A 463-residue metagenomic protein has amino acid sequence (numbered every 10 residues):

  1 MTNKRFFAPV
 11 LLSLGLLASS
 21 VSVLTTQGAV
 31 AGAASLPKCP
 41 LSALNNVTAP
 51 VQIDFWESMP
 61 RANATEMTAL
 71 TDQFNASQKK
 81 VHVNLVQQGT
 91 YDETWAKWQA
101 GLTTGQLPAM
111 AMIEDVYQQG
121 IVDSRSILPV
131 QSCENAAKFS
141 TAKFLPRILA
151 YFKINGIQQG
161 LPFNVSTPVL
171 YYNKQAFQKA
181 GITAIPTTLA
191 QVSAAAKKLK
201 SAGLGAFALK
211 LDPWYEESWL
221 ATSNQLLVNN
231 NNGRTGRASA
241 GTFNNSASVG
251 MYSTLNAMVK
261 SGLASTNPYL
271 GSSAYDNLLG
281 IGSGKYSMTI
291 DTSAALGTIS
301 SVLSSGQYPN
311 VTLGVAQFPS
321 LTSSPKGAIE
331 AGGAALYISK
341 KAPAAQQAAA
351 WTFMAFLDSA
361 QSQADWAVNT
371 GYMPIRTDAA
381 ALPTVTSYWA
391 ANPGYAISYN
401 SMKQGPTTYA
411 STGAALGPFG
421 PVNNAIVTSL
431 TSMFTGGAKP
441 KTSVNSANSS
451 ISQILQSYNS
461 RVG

Functional and structural regions predicted by a protein language model:
K38-N45, D115-P168, S193, W219-T222 (+2 more regions): Hinge/lid segment of periplasmic solute-binding proteins
A43-N46, Q131-F144, L227-G250, L303-Y308 (+3 more regions): Short, solvent-exposed loop/beta-turn-alpha elements that line the ligand-binding surface or hinge of extracytoplasmic
Q73-F144, Q178-A180, A184-T187, L279-I281 (+3 more regions): Extracytoplasmic "Venus flytrap"/periplasmic binding protein-like
L107-A109, A137-A176, G205-A206, S323-I329 (+1 more regions): A structural signal for short loop-to-beta-strand junctions that line the ligand-binding cleft of periplasmic/secreted
Q118-S126, P146-A184, K210-G236, E330-S339 (+1 more regions): Periplasmic solute-binding protein
A180, A257, S261-A264, S304-M373 (+2 more regions): Extracytoplasmic/periplasmic substrate-recognition and gating elements
A196-K197, R237-L270, F318: Glycine-centered hinge/linker elements that transmit conformational signals in sensory and ligand-binding systems
L313-Q317, V368-P421, A425, S432 (+1 more regions): Long, aromatic- and glycine/proline-rich binding clefts that accommodate carbohydrate-like moieties
